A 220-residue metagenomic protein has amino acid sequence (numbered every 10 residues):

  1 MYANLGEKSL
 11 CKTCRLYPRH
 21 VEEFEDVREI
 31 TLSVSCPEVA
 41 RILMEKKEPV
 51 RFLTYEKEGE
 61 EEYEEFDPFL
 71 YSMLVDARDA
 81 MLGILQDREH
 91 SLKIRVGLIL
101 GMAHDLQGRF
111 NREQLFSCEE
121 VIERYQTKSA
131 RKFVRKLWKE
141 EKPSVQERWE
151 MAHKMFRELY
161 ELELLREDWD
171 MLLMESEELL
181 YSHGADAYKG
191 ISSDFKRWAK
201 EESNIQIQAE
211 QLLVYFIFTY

Functional and structural regions predicted by a protein language model:
M1, L16, M44, M73 (+5 more regions): Detector for methionine-enriched segments
M1-M44: Short Cys/His-based metal-binding microdomains
G6, V21-E25, V50-T54, D67 (+1 more regions): Hydrophobic transmembrane alpha-helix bundles
L10, C14, V27, P49 (+4 more regions): N-terminal, helix-rich and Lys/Arg-enriched segments in bacterial and organellar proteins
E38-S129: Charged, amphipathic alpha-helical linkers/stalks
E89-Y220: Hydrophobic, aromatic-lined core segments that form the binding pocket/scaffold for planar heteroaromatic ligands
